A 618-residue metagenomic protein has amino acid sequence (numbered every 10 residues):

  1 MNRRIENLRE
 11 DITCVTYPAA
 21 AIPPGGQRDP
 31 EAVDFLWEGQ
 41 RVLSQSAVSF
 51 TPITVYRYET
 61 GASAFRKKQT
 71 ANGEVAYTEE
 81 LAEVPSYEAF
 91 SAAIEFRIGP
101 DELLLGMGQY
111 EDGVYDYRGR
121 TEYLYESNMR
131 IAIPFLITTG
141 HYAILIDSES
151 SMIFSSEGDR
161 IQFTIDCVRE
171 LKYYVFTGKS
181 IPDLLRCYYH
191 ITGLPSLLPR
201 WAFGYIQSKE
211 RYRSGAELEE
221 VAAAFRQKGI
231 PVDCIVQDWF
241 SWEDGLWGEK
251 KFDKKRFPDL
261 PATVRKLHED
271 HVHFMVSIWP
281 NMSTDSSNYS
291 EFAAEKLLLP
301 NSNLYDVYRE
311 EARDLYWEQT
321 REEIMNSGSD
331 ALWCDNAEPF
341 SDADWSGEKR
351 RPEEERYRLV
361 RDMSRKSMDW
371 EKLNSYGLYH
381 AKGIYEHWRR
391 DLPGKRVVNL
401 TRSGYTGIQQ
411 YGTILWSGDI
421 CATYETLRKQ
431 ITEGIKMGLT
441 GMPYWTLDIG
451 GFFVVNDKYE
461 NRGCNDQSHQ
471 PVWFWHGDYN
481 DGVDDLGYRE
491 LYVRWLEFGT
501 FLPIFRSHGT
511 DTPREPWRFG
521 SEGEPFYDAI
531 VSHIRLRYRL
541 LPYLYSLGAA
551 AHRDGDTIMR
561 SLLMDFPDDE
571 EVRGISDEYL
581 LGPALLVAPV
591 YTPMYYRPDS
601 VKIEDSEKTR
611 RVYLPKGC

Functional and structural regions predicted by a protein language model:
R4-C618: Catalytic-domain carbohydrate-binding cleft regions of carbohydrate-active enzymes
